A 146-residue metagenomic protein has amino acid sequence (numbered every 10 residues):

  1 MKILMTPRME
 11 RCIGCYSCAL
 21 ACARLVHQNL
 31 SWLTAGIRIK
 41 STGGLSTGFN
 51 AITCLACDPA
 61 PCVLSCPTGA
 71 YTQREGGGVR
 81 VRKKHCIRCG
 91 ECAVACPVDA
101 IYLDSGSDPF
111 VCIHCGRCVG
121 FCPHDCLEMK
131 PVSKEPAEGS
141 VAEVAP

Functional and structural regions predicted by a protein language model:
M1-I13, A23, Q28-A70, G76-G77 (+1 more regions): Flanking helices and flexible, charged tails adjoining ferredoxin-like Fe-S electron-transfer domains in multi-subunit
